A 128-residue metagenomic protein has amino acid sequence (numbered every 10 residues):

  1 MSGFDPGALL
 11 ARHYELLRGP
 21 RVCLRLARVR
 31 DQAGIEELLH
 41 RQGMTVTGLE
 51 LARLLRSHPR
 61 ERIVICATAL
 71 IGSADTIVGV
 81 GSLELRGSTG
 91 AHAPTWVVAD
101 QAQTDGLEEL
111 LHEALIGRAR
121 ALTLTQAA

Functional and structural regions predicted by a protein language model:
M1-A128: Long, contiguous binding/interaction regions
